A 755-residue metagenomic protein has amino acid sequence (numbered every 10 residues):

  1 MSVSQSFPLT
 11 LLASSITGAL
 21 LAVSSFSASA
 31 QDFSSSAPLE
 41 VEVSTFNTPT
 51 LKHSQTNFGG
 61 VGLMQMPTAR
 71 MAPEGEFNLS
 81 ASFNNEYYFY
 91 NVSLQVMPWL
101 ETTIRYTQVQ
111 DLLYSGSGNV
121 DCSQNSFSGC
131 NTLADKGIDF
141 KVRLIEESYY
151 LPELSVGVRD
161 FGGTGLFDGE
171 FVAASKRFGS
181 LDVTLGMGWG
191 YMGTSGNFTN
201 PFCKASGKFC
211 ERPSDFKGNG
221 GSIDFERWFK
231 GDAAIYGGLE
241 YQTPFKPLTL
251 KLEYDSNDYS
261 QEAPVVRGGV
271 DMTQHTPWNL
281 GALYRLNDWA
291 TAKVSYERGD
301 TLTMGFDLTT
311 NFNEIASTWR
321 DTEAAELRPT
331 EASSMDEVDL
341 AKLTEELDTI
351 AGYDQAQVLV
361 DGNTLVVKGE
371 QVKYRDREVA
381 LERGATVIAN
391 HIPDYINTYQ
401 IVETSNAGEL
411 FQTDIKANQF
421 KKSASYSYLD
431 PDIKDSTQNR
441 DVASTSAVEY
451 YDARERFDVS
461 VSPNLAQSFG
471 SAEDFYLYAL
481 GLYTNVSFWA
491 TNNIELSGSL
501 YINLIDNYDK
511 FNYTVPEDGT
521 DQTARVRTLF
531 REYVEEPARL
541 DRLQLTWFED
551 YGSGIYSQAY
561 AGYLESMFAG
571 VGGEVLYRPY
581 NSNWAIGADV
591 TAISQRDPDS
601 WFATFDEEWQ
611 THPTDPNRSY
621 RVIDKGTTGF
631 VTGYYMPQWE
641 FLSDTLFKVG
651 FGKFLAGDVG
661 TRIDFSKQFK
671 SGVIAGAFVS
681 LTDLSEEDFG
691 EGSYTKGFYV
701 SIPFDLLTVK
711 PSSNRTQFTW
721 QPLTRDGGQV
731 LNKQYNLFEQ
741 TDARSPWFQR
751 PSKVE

Functional and structural regions predicted by a protein language model:
A30-N78, D232, T318-L327, S425-F457 (+1 more regions): Outer-membrane beta-barrel biogenesis signature
Q31-L166, F178-G179, Y191, T243-L248 (+10 more regions): Transmembrane beta-barrel domains of Gram-negative outer membranes and organellar outer membranes
R70, Y88-I104, D135-E147, D168-W189 (+13 more regions): Feature captures outer-membrane beta-barrel proteins of Gram-negative bacteria and organelles
Y106-D139, R143, G157-F161, L166-G169 (+11 more regions): Outer-membrane beta-barrel translocator/channel fold
N313-D361: N-proximal, solvent-exposed amphipathic alpha-helical segments enriched in charged/polar residues
A324-E331, E345-D354, I396-F457, A466 (+1 more regions): Polar/charged, Gly/Pro-rich intrinsically disordered segments
L343, R375-N397, T484-V486: Short, non-transmembrane amphipathic alpha-helical segments
V358-V379, T398-F411: Short glycine/threonine-rich beta-strand-turn micro-motifs
